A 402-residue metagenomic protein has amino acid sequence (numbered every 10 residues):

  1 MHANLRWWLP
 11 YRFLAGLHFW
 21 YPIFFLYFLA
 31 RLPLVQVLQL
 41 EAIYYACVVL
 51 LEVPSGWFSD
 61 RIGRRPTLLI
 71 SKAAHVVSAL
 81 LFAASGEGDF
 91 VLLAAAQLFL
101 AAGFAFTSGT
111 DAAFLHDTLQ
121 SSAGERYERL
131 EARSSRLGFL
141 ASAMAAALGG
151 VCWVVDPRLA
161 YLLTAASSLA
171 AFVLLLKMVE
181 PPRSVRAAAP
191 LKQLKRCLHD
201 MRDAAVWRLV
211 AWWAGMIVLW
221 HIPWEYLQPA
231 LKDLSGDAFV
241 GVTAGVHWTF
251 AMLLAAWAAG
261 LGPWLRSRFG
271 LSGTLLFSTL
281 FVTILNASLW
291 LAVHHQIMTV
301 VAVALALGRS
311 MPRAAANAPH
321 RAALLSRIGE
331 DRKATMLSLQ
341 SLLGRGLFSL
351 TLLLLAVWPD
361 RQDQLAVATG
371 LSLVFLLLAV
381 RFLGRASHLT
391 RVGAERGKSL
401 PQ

Functional and structural regions predicted by a protein language model:
M1-H2, M178-A211, L400: Juxtamembrane intracellular "pre-TM" segments in multi-pass secondary transporters
M1-L50, A205-F250: Helix-loop boundary and gating motifs at the non-cytosolic
F13, S78, D89-T107, T299-A315: Hydrophobic core of transmembrane alpha-helices in multi-pass small-molecule transporters, especially MFS/SLC-type
L50-E87: Conserved MFS/SLC helix-loop-helix module at the cytosolic interface between two early adjacent transmembrane helices
A73-G88, F281-H295: C-terminal ends and interior cores of transmembrane alpha-helices in multi-pass membrane transporters/permeases
L98-F139: Cytoplasmic helix-loop-helix junction between adjacent transmembrane helices in 12-TM secondary transporters
D117, T164-A189, L383-E395: Helix-loop junctions on the cytosolic side of multi-pass membrane transporters, especially the intracellular loop
S272-A316: C-terminal transmembrane helical hairpin of 12-TM major facilitator-type secondary transporters
